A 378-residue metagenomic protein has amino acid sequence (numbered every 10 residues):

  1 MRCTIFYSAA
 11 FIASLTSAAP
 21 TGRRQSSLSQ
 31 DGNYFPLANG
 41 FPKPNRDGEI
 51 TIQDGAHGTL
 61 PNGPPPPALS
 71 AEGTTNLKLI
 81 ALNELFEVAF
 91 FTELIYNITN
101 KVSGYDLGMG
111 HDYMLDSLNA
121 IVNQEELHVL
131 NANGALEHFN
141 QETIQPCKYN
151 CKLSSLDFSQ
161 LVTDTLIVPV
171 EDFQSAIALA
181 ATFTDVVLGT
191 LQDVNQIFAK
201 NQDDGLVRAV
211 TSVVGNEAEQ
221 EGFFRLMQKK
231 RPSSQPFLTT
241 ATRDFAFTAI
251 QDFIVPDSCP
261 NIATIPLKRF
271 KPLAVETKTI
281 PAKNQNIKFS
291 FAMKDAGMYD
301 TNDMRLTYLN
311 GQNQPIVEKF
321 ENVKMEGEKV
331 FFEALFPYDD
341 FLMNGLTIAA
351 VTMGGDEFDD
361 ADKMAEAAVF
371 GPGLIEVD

Functional and structural regions predicted by a protein language model:
M1-S26: Fungal secretory targeting signals
G22-D378: All-alpha RGS (Regulator of G-protein Signaling) helical domain and cognate RGS-like helical scaffolds
